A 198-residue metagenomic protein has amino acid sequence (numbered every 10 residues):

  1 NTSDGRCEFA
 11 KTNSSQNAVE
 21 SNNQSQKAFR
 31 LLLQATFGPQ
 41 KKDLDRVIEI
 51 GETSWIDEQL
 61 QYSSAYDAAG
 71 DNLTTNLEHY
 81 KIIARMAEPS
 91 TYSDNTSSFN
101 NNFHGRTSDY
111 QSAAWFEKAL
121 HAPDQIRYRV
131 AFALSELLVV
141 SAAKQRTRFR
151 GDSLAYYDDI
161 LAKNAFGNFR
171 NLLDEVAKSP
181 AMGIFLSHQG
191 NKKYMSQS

Functional and structural regions predicted by a protein language model:
N1-A113, E117-H121, Q125: N-terminal module-boundary/linker segments of secreted carbohydrate-active enzymes
K42-L44, I48-E49, F99-S198: Primarily short, surface-exposed interaction patches in extracytoplasmic proteins
